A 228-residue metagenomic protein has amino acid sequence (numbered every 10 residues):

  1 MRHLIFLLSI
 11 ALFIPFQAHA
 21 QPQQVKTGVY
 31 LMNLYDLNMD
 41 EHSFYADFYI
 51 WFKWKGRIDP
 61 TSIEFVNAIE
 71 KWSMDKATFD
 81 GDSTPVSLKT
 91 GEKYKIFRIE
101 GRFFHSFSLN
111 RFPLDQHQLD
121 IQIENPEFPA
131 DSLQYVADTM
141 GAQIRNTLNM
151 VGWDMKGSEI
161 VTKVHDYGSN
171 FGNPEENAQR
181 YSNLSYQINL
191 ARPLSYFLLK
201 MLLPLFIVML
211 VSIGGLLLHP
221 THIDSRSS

Functional and structural regions predicted by a protein language model:
I5-P15: Bacterial N-terminal signal peptides
F13-Q23: Bacterial Sec-dependent signal peptides at the C-terminal "C-region" and cleavage site
Q21-S185, N189: Soluble non-transmembrane domains of integral membrane proteins
S185-S228: Channel- or pocket-lining gating/hinge segments that regulate access to a cavity or pore
